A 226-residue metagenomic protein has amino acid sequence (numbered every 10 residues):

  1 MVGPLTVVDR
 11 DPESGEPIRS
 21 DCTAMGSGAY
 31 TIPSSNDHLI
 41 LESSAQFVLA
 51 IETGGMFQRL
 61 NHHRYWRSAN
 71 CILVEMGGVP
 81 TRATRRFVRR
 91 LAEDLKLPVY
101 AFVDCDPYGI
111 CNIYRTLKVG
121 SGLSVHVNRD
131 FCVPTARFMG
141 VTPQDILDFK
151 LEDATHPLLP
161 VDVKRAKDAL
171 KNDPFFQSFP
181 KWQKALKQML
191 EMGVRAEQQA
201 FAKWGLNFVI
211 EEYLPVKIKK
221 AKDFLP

Functional and structural regions predicted by a protein language model:
M1-P98, P107-P226: Nucleic-acid enzyme cleavage-core boundary/entry regions
D104: Active-site glycine-centered loops adjacent to acidic/histidine catalytic or metal-binding residues that shape
